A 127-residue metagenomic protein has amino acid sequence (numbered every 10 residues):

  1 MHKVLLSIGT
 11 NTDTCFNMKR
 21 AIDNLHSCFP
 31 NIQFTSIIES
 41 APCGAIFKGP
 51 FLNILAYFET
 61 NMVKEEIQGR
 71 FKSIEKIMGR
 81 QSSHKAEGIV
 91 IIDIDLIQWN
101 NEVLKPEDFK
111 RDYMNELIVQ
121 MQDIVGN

Functional and structural regions predicted by a protein language model:
M1-L5: Extreme N-terminal starter segment of soluble prokaryotic enzymes
S7, S27, S36, S40 (+2 more regions): Generic serine detector
I8-T10, A56-M62, Q98-N101: Short beta-strand-to-loop capping motifs
N11, F34, D95: Residue-level signal for inorganic ion chemistry
D13-N17: Short N-terminal binding/cap micro-motifs at the start of the first secondary-structure element
K19-V63: Short, surface-exposed acidic-centric catalytic microdomains
C43-F51, E65-G69, S73-N127: Flexible, gly/pro- and Lys/Arg-enriched active-site loops
